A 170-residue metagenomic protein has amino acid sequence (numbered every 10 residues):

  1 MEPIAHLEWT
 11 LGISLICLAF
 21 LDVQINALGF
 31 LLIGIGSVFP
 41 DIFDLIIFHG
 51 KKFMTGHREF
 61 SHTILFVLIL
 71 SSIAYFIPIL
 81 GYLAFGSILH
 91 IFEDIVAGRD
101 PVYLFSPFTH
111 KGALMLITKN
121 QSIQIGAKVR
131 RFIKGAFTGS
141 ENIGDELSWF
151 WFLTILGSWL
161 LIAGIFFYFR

Functional and structural regions predicted by a protein language model:
M1-R170: N-terminal membrane-targeting hydrophobic helices
